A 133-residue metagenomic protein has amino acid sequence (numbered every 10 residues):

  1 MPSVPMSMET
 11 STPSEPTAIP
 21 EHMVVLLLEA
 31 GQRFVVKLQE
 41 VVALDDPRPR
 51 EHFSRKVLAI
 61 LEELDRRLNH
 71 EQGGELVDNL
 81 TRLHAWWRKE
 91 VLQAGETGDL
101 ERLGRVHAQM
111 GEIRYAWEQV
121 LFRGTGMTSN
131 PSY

Functional and structural regions predicted by a protein language model:
M1-L26, L100, G104-Y133: Short terminal interaction segments
E15-V25, R48-E51, G74, D78: Short, solvent-exposed segments of well-ordered alpha helices
P20-V42: Short terminal alpha-helical segments
L26, A30-R33, K56-A59, E63 (+3 more regions): Charged, amphipathic alpha-helical oligomerization/scaffolding segments
E40-L64: Alpha-helical segments in soluble extracytoplasmic regions
L44-P49, A94-E101: Short helix-adjacent coil turns
E63-D78: Short, solvent-exposed, charged loop/turn and helix-capping segments that join or cap alpha-helices on peripheral
V77-A94: Long, amphipathic, charge-rich alpha-helical segments that form helical bundles/coiled-coils
